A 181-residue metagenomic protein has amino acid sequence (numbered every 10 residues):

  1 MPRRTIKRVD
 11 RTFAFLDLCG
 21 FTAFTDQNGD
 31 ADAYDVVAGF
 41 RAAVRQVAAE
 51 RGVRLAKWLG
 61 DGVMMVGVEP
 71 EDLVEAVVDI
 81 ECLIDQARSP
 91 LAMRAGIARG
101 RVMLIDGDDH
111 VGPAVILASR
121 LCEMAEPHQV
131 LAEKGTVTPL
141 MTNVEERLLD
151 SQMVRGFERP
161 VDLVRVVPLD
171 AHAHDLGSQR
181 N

Functional and structural regions predicted by a protein language model:
M1, T5, D10, P127-H128 (+1 more regions): Intrinsically disordered, glycine/charged-rich C-terminal tails and inter-domain linkers that flank nucleotidyl cyclase
M1-R51: Juxtacatalytic helix/coil linker segments that couple regulatory or sensory modules to the catalytic cores
D17, D61, R120: Acidic active-site catalytic centers that drive phospho-/nucleotidyl reactions and related ester hydrolyses
F21, L73, V102, T136-L140: A generic structural signal for short hydrophobic patches within well-formed alpha-helices
F24, V66, I105, P139-L140 (+1 more regions): Residues that scaffold the ATP/ADP-binding catalytic core of kinase and kinase-like folds
D35-V53, V63-A95, R99-R101, P113-S119: Alpha-helical scaffold within the catalytic cores of cyclic-nucleotide enzymes
L55-K57: A short pre-motif secondary-structure segment
I105-E126: Catalytic-core segments of nucleotide cyclases and related cyclic-nucleotide turnover enzymes
